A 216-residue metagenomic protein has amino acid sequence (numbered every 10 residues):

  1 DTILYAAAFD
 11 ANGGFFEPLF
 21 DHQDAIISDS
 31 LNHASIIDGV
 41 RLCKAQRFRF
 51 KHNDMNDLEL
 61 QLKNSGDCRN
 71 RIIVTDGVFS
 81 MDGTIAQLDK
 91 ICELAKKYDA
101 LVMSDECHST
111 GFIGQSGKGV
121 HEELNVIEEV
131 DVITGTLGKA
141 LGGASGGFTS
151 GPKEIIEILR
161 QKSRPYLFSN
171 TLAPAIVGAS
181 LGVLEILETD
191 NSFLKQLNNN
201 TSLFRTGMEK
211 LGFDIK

Functional and structural regions predicted by a protein language model:
D1-G13: Short loop-beta-helix segment that forms the pyridoxal 5′-phosphate
F15-A34: Conserved PLP-anchoring active-site segment centered on the Schiff-base-forming lysine
C43, K97-Y98, L211: Helix C-cap/helix->beta junction micro-motif
F48-S104: Active-site phosphate-binding strand-loop segment of PLP-dependent enzymes
A86, L181-K216: Conserved PLP-dependent catalytic core of the aminotransferase class-I/II
S116, E122-I158: Active-site PLP attachment segment
G146, S163-L172: A short glycine-threonine-serine/GTX helix/turn-capping micro-motif
